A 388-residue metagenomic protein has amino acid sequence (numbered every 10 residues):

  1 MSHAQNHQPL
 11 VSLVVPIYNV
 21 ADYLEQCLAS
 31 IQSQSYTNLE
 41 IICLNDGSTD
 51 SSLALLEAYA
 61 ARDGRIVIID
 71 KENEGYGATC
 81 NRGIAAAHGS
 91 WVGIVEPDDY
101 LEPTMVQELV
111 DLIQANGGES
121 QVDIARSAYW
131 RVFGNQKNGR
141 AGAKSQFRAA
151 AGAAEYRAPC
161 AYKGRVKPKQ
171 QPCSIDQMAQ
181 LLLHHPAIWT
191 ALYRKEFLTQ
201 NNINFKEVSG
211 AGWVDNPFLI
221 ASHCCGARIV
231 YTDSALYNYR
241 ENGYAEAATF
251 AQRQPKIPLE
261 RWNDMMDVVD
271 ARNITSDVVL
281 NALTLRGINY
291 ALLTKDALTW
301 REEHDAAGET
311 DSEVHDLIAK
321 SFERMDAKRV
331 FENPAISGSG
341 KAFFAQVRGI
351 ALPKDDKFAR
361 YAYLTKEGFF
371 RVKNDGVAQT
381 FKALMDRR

Functional and structural regions predicted by a protein language model:
M1-P258, A271, T380-R387: Nucleotide-sugar donor-binding/catalytic module of glycosyltransferases that assemble extracellular/cell-envelope
S120, N289, G338-G340: A short structural micro-motif
I220-H223, T284-D296: P-loop NTPase catalytic cores that bind/hydrolyze ATP
S234-N242, A248-S276, Y290-R329: Catalytic core of nucleotide-sugar-dependent glycosyltransferases
S276-L285: All-alpha amphipathic helical-bundle segments outside canonical DNA-binding/catalytic cores that form hydrophobic
L298-R388: Membrane-interface aromatic/basic loop that binds lipid-linked glycans or pyrophosphate carriers, typified by
